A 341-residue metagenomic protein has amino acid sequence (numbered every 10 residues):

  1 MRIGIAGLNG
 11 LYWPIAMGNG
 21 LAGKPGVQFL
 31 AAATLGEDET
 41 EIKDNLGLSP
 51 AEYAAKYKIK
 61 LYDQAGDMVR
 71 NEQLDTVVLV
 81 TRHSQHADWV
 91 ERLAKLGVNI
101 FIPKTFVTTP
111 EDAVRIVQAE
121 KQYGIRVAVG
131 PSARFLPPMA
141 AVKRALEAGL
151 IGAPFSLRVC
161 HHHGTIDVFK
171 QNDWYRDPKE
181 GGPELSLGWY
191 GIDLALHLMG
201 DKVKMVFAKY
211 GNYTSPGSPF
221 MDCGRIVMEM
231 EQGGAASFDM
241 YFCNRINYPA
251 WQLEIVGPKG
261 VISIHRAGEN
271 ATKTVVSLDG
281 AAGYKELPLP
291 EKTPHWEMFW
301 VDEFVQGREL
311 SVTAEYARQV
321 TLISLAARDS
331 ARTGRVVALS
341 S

Functional and structural regions predicted by a protein language model:
M1-Y53: N-terminal Rossmann-like dinucleotide-binding module
N9, A133-S218, G334: Predominantly a Rossmann-like dinucleotide-binding segment in NAD(P)-dependent oxidoreductases
G26, T76-L79, E303-S341: C-terminal helix-rich "cap/oligomerization" subdomain common to oxidoreductases
T40-D44, E286-M298: Active-site loop of classical SDR/Rossmann-like NAD(P)-dependent oxidoreductases, centered on the catalytic Tyr-X3-Lys
K60-R70: Short acidic low-complexity segments
D63, I102, V127-V129, F238 (+1 more regions): Hydrophobic residues in well-ordered beta-strands that form the structural core
D75-T76, R82-H83, A87-R134, G149: Beta-strand-loop-alpha-helix segment that lines the small-molecule cofactor/substrate pocket of alpha/beta enzymes
S186, I192-E269, E297-E309: Contiguous beta-strand/loop segments that form the cofactor/metal-binding neighborhood of enzyme cores
